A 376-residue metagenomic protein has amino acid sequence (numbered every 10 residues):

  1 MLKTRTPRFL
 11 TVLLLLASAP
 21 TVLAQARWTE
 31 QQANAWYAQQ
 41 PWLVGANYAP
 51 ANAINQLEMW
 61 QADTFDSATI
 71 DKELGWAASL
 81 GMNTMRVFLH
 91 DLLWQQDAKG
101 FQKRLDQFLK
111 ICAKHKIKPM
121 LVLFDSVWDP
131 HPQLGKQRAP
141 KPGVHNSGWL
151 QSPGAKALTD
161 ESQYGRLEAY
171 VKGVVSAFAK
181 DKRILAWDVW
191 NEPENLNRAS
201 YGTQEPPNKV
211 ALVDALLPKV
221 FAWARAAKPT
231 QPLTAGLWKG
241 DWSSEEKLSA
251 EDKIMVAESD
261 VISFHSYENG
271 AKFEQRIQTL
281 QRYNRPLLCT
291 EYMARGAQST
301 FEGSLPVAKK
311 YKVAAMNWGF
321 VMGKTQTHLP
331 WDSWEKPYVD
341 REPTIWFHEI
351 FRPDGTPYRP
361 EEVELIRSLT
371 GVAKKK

Functional and structural regions predicted by a protein language model:
M1-L10: Bacterial N-terminal signal peptides that target proteins for export
S18-A19: N-terminal signal peptide c-region/cleavage motif recognized by signal peptidases
A26-S259, H265, G270-K272, Y283 (+7 more regions): Active-site mouth of glycoside hydrolases
N317-G319: Replace "adjacent to P-loop NTPase cores in ATP/GTP-dependent enzymes" with "adjacent to NTP-binding cores
Q326-D332: C-terminal beta-signal and adjacent terminal beta-strands/loops of Gram-negative outer-membrane beta-barrel proteins
R367-K376: Catalytic domains of carbohydrate-active enzymes that cleave complex glycans
